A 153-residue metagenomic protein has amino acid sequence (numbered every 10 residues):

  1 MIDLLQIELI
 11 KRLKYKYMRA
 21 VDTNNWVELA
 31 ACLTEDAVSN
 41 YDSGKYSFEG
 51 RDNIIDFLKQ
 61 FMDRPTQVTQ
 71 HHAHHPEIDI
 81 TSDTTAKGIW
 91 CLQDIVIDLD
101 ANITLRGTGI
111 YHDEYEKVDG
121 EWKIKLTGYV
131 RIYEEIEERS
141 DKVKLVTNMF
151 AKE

Functional and structural regions predicted by a protein language model:
M1-A31, E35: Short, low-complexity N-terminal intrinsically disordered segments enriched in polar/charged residues
L5, Y46-E49, I103: A structural signal for alpha-helical segments
R12, E49, I110: Short, well-structured alpha-helical interface segments that form or flank functional binding sites
V27, A31-L92: A solvent-exposed, acidic/Ser-Thr-rich amphipathic alpha-helical stretch
D63-E153: A beta-strand edge to alpha-helix "cap/lid" segment located at domain peripheries
